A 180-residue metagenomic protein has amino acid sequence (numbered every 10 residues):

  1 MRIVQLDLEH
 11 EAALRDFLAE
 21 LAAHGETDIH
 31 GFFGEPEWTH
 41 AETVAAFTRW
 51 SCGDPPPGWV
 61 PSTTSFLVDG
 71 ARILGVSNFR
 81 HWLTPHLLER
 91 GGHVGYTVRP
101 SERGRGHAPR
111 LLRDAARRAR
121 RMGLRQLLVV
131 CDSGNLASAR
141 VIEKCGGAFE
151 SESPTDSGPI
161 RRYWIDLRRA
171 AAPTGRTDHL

Functional and structural regions predicted by a protein language model:
M1-H93, P100, R118, D156-L180: GNAT-family acyltransferases
S77, R103, D132: Mobile, glycine-rich extracellular loop/lid and propeptide segments that shape or gate substrate/ligand access
G95-V98, G104-R121, A139-K144: Conserved acetyl-CoA-binding loop-helix of GNAT-fold acetyltransferases
A119-V130: Conserved GNAT acetyl-CoA-binding A-motif
V129-A139: Conserved beta-strand-loop-alpha-helix junction that forms the acyl-donor binding cleft
V130, E143-W164: Conserved catalytic-core motifs of GNAT/GCN5-like acyltransferases
